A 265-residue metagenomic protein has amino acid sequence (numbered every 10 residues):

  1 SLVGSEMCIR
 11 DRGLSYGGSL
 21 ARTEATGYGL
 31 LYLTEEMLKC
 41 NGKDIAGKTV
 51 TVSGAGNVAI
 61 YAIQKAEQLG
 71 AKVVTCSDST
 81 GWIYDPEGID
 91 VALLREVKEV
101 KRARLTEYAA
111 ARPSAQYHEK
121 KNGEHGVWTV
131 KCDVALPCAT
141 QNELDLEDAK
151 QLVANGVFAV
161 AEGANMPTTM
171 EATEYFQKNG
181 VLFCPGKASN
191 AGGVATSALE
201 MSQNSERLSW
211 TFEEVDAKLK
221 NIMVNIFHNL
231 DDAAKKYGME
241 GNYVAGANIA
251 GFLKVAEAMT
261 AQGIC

Functional and structural regions predicted by a protein language model:
L2-C8: Short, small-residue-biased leader/transition segments that mark boundaries at the very start of proteins
S5, G18, R22, T26 (+1 more regions): Helical "substrate-binding/catalytic lid" subdomain of Rossmann-like NAD(P)-dependent dehydrogenases/reductases
I9-G17, N179-G180: Glycine/charged-rich beta-loop-alpha catalytic/anionic-binding loops adjacent to active sites
G13, G18-E24, Y28-K131: Glycine-rich phosphate/diphosphate-binding loop of Rossmann-like nucleotide-binding domains
E24, Y28, D44-K48, V52 (+11 more regions): Conserved structured core elements
G29-E36, C40, Y61, K65 (+14 more regions): Alpha-helical scaffold segments in soluble metabolic enzymes
G81-F183, A188: Rossmann-like adenosine-cofactor binding region
V153-C265: Adenosine-phosphate binding glycine-rich loop
